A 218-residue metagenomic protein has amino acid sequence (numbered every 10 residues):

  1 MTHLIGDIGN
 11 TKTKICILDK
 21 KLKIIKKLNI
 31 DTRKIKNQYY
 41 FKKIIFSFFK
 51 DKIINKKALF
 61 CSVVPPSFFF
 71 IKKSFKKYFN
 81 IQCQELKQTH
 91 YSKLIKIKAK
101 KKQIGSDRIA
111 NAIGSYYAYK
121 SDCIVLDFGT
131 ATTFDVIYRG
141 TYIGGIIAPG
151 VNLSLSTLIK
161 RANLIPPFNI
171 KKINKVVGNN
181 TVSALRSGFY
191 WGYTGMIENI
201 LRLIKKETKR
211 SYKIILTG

Functional and structural regions predicted by a protein language model:
M1-I25, S115, Y119-Y142, L158: Gly/Thr-rich phosphate-binding beta-strand-loop-beta motif of the actin/hexokinase/Hsp70
M1-L4, I8-Y91: N-terminal glycine/serine-rich phosphate-binding loop of ATP-dependent small-molecule kinases, especially carbohydrate
D7, C61, L86, V125-A131 (+1 more regions): Short beta-strand segments
C16, K213-G218: Conserved active-site loop/cleft motifs that coordinate metal ions or position small ligands
R33-K36, Y117-K120, I143-S187, W191: Glycine-rich phosphate-binding loop plus the immediately following alpha-helix
K52-I104, G140-G145, P149-V151, N179-Y190 (+2 more regions): Short beta-strand-loop/turn "lid" adjacent to the catalytic site in phosphate-handling enzymes
S92-C123: Conserved phosphate-binding catalytic cores of ATP/NTP-utilizing and phosphoryl-transfer enzymes
Y193-E207: A short, acidic, amphipathic alpha-helical segment used as a generic capping/interface helix at domain edges
